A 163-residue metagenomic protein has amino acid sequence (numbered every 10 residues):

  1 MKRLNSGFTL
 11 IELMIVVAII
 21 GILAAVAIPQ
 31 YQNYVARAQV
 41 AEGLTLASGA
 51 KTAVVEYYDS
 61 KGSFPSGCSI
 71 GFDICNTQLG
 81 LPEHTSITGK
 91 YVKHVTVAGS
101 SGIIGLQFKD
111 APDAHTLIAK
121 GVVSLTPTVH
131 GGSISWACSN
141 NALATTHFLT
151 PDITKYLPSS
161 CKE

Functional and structural regions predicted by a protein language model:
M1-K51: N-terminal single-pass transmembrane signal-anchor helix
K2, A18-I20, A27, Q32 (+4 more regions): Short, functionally important structural connectors and interaction interfaces within domains
N33-C75, L79: Conserved hydrophobic/amphipathic alpha-helical signal-anchor segments
D59-E163: Periplasmic/extracellular, small/polar-rich flexible segments of pilin-like filament-forming proteins
